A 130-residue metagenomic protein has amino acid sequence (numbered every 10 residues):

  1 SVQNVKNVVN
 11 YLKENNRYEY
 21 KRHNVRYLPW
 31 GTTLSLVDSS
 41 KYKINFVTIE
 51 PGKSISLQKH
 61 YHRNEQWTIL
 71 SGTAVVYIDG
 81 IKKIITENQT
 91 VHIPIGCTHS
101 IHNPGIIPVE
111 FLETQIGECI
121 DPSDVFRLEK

Functional and structural regions predicted by a protein language model:
S1, K53, H62-R63, I81 (+2 more regions): A generic "binding-loop/recognition-motif" signal
S1-Y27, S100-K130: Double-stranded beta-helix
R22-N64, T114: A short glycine-rich, His/Asp/Glu-containing loop-to-beta-strand
T33, T68, I93-P94: Charged, often glycine-enriched C-terminal and inter-domain segments that act as flexible interaction/assembly
F46, Q66, V75, T90 (+1 more regions): Short, surface-exposed charged micro-motifs
S56-Q58, V76-Y77, I93, H99-G105 (+1 more regions): Short beta-strand His + acidic residue motifs that chelate non-heme Fe in jelly-roll/DSBH and cupin folds
Y61-G80: Glycine- and acidic-residue-biased ligand/ion/polar-headgroup-sensing regions
G80-T98: Short acidic-glycine-tyrosine-enriched beta hairpin
